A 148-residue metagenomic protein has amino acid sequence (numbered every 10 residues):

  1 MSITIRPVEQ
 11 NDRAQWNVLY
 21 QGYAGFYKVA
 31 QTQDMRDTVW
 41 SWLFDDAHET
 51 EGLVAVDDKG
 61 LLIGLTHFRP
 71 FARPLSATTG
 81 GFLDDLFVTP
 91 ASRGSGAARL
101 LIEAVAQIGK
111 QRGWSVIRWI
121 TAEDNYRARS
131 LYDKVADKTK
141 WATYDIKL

Functional and structural regions predicted by a protein language model:
S2-T4: Extreme N-terminal starter segment of soluble prokaryotic enzymes
P7-T78, I102, I108, D145-L148: Acetyl-CoA-dependent GNAT
T78-P90: Conserved acetyl-CoA binding element of GNAT-fold acetyltransferases
S92, G96-A104: Conserved acetyl-CoA pyrophosphate-binding loop and the N-cap/start of the following alpha-helix in GNAT-like
R99, E123-A142: Conserved active-site alpha-helix within GNAT-family acetyltransferase domains
K110-I120: Conserved GNAT acetyl-CoA-binding A-motif
R118-A128, K147-L148: Conserved beta-strand-loop-alpha-helix junction that forms the acyl-donor binding cleft
